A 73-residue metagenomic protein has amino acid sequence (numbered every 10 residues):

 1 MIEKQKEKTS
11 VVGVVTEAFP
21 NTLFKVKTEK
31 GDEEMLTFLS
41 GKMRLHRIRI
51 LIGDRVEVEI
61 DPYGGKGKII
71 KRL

Functional and structural regions predicted by a protein language model:
M1-L73: Exposed beta-strand/loop interface patches that mediate assembly or binding
